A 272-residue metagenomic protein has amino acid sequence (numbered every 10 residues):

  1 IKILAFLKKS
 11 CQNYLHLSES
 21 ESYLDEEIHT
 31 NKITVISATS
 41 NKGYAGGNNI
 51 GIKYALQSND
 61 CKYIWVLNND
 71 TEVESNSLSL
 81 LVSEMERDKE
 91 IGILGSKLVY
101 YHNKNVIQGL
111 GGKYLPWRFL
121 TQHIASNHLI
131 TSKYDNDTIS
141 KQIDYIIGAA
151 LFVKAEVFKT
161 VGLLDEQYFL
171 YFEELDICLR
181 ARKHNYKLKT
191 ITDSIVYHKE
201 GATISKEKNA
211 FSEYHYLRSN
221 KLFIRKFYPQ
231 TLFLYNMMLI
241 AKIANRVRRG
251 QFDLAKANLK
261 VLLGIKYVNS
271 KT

Functional and structural regions predicted by a protein language model:
I1-S40, I50, Y54-S58: Acidic donor-binding segment of Leloir-type glycosyltransferases
A5-F6, S10, H16, H29 (+3 more regions): Acidic/His-rich active-site region of diverse nucleotide-sugar glycosyltransferases
A38, L67-N69, D165: Active-site acidic Asp-centered loop
K42, D70-E72, Y168: Acidic metal-phosphate-binding loop of nucleotide-sugar-dependent transferases
D60-E72: Short beta-strand-to-loop acidic/aromatic patch adjacent to the donor-nucleotide binding site
V66, I93-K97, I191, K199: Short glycine/serine/threonine-enriched helix-capping/active-site loop that flanks the nucleotide-sugar donor pocket
D144-I195: A short, conserved alpha-helix in the catalytic core of glycosyltransferases
A210-K221, R225-T272: Non-catalytic, C-terminal membrane-associated alpha-helical segments of glycosyltransferases
